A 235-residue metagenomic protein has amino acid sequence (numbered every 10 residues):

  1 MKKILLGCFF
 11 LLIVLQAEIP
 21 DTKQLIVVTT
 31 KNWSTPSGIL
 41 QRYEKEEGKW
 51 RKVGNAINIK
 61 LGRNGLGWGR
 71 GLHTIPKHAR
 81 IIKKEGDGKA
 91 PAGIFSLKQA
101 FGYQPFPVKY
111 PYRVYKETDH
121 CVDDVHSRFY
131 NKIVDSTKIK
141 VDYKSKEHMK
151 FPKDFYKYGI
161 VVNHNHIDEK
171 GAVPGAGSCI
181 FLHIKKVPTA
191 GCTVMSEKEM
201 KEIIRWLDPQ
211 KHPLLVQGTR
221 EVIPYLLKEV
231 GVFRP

Functional and structural regions predicted by a protein language model:
I4-I13: Sec-dependent N-terminal signal peptides
E18-T189, E199-P235: Cell wall/extracellular polymer interaction/catalysis modules
C192: Short cysteine clusters
S196: Conserved "landmark" site that anchors the functional core of diverse proteins
